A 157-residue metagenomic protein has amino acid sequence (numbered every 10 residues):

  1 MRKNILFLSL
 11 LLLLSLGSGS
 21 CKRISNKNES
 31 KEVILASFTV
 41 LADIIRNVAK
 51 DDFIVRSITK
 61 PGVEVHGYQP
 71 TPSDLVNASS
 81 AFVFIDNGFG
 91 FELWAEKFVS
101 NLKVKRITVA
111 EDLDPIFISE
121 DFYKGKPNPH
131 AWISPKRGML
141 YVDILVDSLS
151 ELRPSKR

Functional and structural regions predicted by a protein language model:
M1-N4: Positively charged n-region of N-terminal signal peptides that target proteins for export
L6-F7, I118: Hydrophobic alpha-helical segments with strong N-terminal bias
S9-L16: Bacterial N-terminal signal peptides
G17-R157: Extracytoplasmic metal-acquisition and chelation regions
